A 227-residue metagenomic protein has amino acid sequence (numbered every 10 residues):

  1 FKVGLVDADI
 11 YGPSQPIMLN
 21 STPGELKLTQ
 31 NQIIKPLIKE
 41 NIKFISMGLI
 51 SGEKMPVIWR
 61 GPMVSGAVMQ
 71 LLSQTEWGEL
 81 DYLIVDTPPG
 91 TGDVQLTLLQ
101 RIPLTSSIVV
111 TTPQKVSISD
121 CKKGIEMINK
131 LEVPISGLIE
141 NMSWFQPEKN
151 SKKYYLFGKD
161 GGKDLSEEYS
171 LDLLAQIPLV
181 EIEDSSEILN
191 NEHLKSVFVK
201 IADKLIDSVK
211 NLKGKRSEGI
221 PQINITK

Functional and structural regions predicted by a protein language model:
K2-K54, S65-A67: Phosphate-binding loop that captures ATP/GTP phosphates
D7, Q15, I45, V68 (+6 more regions): Residue-level signature of catalytic and energy-coupling elements of molecular machines, predominantly ATP/GTP-dependent
I10-G12, I50-G52, P89-T91, P113-S117 (+2 more regions): Conserved nucleotide-binding/hydrolysis micro-motifs of P-loop NTPases
I10-Y11, R60-A67, E79, G90-V94 (+6 more regions): Helical mechanochemical/support elements of P-loop NTPase systems and associated helical scaffolds
S46, V109-T112, L138-E140: Conserved beta-strand segments of the P-loop GTPase G domain that flank and frequently precede/overlap
G48-L98: Phosphate-binding/switch loop-helix module in NTP-utilizing enzymes
G78-V85, P89-T91, P103-G124: Conserved Switch II/interswitch segment of TRAFAC-class P-loop GTPases
I125-K227: C-terminal lobe/tail of nucleotide-utilizing enzymes
